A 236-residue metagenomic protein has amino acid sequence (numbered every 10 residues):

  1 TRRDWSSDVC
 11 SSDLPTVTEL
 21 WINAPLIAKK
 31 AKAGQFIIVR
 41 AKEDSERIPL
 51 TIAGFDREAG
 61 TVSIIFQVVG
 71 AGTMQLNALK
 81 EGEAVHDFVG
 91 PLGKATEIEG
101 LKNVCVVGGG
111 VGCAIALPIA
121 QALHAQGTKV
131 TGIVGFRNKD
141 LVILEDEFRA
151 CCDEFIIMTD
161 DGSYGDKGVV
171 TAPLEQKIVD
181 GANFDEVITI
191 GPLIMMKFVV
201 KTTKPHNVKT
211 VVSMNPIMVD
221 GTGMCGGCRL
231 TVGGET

Functional and structural regions predicted by a protein language model:
T1-W5, V9: Single conserved hydrophobic/aromatic residue that forms the stacking wall/gate of nucleotide- or nucleobase-binding
C10-S12, G54-F55: Residue-level recognition of beta-strand microenvironments
P15-W21, D153: Generic N-terminal amphipathic, Lys/Arg-enriched alpha-helix
W21-C105: FAD-binding FR-type
A71-I217: FNR/FR-type flavoprotein reductase catalytic core
V200-K201, P205-N207, G227-T236: Iron-sulfur (Fe-S) cluster-binding segments and ferredoxin-like electron-carrier domains, especially [2Fe-2S]
D220, C225-C228: Short cysteine clusters
